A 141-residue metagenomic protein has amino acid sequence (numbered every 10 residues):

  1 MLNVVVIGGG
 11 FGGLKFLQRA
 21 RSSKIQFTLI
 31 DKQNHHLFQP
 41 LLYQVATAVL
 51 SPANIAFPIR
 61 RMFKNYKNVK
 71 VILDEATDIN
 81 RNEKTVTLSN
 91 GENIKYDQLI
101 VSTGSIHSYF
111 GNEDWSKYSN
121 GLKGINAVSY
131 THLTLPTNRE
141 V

Functional and structural regions predicted by a protein language model:
M1, V69-L133: FAD-binding core/adjacent interface of flavoenzyme oxidoreductases
L2-K70: Beta1-alpha1 glycine-rich phosphate/pyrophosphate-binding loop at the start of Rossmann-like nucleotide-binding domains
V6-I7, V86, V141: Hydrophobic aliphatic residue packing
G12, A127, E140: Residue-level recognition of oxygen-bearing side chains
I30-K32, D74, R139: Conserved beta-strand termini and adjacent loop/short-helix elements that scaffold enzyme active sites in alpha/beta
Q33, G104, P136: Anionic group-transfer/hydrolysis microenvironments
H35-L37, I79, S108, N138: Active-site loop signature of alpha/beta-hydrolase-fold enzymes
H132-V141: Single conserved hydrophobic/aromatic residue that forms the stacking wall/gate of nucleotide- or nucleobase-binding
